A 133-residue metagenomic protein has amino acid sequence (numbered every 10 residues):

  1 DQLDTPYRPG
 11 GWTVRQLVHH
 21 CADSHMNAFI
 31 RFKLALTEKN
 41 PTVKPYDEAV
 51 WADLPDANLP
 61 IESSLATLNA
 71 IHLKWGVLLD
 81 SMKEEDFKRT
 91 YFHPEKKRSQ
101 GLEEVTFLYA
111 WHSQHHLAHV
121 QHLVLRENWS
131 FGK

Functional and structural regions predicted by a protein language model:
D4-A49, L73-G76, T90-K133: Short, contiguous alpha-helical
R31, W51-R89, Y109: Acidic/histidine-rich alpha-helical segments that form the ligand environment of transition-metal centers
